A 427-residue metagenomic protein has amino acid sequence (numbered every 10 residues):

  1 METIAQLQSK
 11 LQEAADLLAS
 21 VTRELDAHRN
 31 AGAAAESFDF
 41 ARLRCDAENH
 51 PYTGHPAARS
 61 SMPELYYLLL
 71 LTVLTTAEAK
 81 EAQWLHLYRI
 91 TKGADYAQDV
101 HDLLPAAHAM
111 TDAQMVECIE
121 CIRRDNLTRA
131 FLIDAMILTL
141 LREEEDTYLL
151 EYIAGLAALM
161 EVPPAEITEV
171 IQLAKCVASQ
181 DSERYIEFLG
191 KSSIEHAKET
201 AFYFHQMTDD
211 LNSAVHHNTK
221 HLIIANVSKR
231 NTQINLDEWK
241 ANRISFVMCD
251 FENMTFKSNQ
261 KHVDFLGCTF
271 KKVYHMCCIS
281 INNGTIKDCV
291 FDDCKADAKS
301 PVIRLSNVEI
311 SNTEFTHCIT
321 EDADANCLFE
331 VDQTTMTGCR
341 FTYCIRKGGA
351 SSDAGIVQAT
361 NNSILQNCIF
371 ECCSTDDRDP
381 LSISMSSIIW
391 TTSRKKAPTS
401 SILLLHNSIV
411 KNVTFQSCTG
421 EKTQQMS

Functional and structural regions predicted by a protein language model:
M1-T75, A79-M207: Small-residue-enriched hydrophobic alpha-helices in membranes
A5, S9, D16, R23 (+10 more regions): Intrinsic-disorder/low-complexity peptide segments enriched for small residues
A201, H221, N226, N231-Q233 (+19 more regions): Detector for repetitive beta-architecture
Q206-S213, S228-D237, M248-K257, K271-S280 (+6 more regions): Extracellular beta-strand/beta-solenoid scaffold signature
H216: Cyclic nucleotide-binding regulatory domains
